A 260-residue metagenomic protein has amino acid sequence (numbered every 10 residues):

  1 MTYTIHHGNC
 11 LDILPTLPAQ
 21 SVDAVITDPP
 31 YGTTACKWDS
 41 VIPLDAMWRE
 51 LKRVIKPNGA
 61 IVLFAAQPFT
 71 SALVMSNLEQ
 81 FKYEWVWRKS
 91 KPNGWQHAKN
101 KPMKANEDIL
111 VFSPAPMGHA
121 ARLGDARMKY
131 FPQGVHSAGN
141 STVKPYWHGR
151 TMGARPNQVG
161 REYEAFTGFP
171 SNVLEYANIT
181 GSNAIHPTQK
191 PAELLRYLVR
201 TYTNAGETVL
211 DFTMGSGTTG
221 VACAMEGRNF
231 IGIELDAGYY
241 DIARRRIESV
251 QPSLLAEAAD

Functional and structural regions predicted by a protein language model:
M1, P252-D260: Short intrinsically disordered terminal tails
M1-G232, G238-Y240: Core catalytic lobe of class I
A243: Conserved SAM-binding loop
